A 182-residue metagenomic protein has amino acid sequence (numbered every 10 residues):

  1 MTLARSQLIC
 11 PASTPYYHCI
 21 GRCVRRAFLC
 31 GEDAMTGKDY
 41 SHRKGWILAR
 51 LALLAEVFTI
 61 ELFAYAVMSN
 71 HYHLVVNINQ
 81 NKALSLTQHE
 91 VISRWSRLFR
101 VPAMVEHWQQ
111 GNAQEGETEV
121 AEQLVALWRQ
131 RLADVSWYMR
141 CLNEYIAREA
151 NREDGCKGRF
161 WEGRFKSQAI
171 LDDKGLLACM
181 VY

Functional and structural regions predicted by a protein language model:
M1-Y182: Short catalytic/metal-binding and nucleic-acid-binding patches
